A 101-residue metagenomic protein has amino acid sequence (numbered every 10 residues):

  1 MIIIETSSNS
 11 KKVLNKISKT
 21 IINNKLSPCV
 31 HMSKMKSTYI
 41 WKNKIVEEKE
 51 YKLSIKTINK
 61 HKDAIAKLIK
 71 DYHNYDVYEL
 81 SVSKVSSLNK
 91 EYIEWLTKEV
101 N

Functional and structural regions predicted by a protein language model:
M1-N101: Positively charged, small/polar-rich N-terminal and surface patches that mediate targeting and assembly and bind
